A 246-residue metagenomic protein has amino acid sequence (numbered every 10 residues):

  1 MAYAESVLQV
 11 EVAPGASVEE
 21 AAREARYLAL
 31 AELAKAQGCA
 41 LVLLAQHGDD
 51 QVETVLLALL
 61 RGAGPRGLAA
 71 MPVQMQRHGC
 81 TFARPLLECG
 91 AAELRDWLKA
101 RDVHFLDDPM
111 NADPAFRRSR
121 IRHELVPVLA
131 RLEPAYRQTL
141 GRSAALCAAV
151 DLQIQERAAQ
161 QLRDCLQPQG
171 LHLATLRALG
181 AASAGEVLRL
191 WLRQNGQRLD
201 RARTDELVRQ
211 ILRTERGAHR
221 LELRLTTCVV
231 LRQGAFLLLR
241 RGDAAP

Functional and structural regions predicted by a protein language model:
M1-E124: Core alpha/beta nucleotide-donor-binding catalytic domains of modification enzymes
L8-V12, R23-R26, M75-H78, H123 (+1 more regions): AMP-forming adenylation/ATP pyrophosphatase catalytic core
A25, D50-Q51, A63, C89 (+3 more regions): Residue-level signal for short amphipathic helical patches enriched in basic/charged and nearby hydrophobic residues
A58, G62-R66, V128-L132, L146 (+1 more regions): Phosphate/oxyanion-binding loops and surfaces in catalytic or ligand/nucleic-acid-binding neighborhoods
N111-R118, R137-A148: Internal, active-site/partner-interface "lid" segment
R122-E124, V128-Y136, L140: Conserved anion/nucleotide-ligand pocket segment
